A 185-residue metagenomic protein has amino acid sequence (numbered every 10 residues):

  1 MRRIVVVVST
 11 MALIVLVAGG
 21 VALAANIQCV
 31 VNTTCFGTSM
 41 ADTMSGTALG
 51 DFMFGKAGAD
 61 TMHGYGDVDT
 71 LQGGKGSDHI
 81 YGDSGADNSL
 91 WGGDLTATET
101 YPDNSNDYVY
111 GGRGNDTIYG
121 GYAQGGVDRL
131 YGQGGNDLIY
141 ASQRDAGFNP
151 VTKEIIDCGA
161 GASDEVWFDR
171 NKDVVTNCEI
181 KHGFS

Functional and structural regions predicted by a protein language model:
M1-I4: Positively charged n-region of N-terminal signal peptides that target proteins for export
V8-V17: Bacterial N-terminal signal peptides
G20-A24: Sec/Tat signal peptide C-region and signal peptidase I cleavage site
A25-S39, S185: Right-handed parallel beta-helix/beta-solenoid
C29, F36-G37, G46, G55 (+12 more regions): Glycine-centered beta-turn/loop sites at beta-strand termini
A41, G50, A59, V68 (+6 more regions): Consensus positions within tandem repeat domains that build extended binding/scaffold surfaces
G147-S185: Leucine-rich solenoid repeat scaffolds
